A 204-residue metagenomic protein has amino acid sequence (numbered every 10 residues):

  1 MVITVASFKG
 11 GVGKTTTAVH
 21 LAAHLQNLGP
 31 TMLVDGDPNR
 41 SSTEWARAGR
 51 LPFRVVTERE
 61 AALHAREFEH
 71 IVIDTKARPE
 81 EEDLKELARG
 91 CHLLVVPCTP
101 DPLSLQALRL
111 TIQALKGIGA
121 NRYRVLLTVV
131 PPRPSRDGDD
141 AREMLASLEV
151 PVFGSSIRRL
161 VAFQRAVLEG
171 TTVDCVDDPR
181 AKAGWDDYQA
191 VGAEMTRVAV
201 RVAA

Functional and structural regions predicted by a protein language model:
V2-D37: Walker A/P-loop phosphate-binding motif and the immediately C-terminal alpha-helix
D37, H64-L84: Switch II (G3) loop of P-loop NTPases
P38-F53: P-loop NTPase switch/communication element
E81-D101: Inter-motif core of Ras-like GTPase G domains
T99, Y123-G138, S155-A166: G-domain G4 guanine-recognition motif of GTPases
Q106-T128, P132: Conserved C-terminal guanine-recognition region of P-loop GTPase G domains, centered on the G4
R142-V173: Beta-strand-loop-alpha "switch" segments that mediate conformational coupling across diverse proteins
V167-W185: C-terminal boundary of histidine-terminating zinc-finger modules
